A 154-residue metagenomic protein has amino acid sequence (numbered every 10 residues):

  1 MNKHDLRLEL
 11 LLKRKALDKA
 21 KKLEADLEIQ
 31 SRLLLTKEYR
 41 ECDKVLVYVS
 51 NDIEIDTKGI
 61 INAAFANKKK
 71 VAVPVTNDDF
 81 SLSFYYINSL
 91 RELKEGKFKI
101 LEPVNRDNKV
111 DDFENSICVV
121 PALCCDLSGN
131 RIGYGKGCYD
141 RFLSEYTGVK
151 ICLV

Functional and structural regions predicted by a protein language model:
M1-F113: N-terminal active-site beta-alpha-beta segment that forms phosphate/nucleotide-binding and substrate-recognition loops
D5, L12-K15, F113-C118, L127-R131 (+1 more regions): Surface-exposed, charge/polar-rich loops and edge strands
V47, V120-P121: Redox-cofactor binding/interface segments in oxidoreductases and associated redox assembly factors
N51-I53, L123-L127: Short glycine-rich anion-binding loops that position phosphate/pyrophosphate groups of nucleotides and phosphorylated
I61, G133-C138: Charged helix-capping and loop-helix junction motifs
P74, Y134, L153: Replace "coordinates the UDP/GDP/TDP-sugar" with "coordinates nucleotide-activated sugar donors
L101-P103, P121-C124: A structured binding-face within diverse protein domains that lines the active/interaction site
